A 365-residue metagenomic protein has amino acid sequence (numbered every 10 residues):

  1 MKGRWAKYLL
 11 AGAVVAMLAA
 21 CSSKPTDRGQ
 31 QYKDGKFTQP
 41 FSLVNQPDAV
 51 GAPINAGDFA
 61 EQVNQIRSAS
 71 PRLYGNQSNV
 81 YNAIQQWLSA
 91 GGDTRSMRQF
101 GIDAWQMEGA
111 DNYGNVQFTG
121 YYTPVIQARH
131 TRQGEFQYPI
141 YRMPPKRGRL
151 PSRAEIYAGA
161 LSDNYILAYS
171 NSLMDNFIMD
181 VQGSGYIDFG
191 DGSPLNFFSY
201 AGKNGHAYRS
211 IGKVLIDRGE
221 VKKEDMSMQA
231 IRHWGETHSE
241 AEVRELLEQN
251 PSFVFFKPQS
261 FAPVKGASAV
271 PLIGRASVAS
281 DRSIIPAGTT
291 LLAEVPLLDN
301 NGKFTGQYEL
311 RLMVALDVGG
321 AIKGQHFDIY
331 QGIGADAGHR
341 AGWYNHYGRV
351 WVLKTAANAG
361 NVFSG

Functional and structural regions predicted by a protein language model:
M1-L9: Bacterial N-terminal signal peptides that target proteins for export
L18-A20: C-terminal motif of bacterial Sec signal peptides marking the signal peptidase cleavage site
S22-G365: Solvent-exposed, well-ordered loop and adjacent helix/strand elements within mature globular domains that form
